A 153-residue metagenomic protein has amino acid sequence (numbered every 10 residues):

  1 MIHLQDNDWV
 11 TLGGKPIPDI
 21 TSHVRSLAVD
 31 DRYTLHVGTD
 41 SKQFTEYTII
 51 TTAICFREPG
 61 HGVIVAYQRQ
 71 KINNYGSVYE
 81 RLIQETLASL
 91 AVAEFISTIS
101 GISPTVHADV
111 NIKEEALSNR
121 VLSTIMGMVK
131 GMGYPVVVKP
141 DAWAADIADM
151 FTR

Functional and structural regions predicted by a protein language model:
M1-L35: Basic, amphipathic N-terminal segments that precede the first structured/catalytic domain
V37-G38, F44-I64: Acidic, metal-ligating active-site segments
E46-I50, E114-V121, A148-D149: A short acidic (Asp/Glu
I49, V136, D141-R153: C-terminal edge-of-domain segments
P59-G76: Electropositive, glycine- and tryptophan-enriched low-complexity nucleic-acid-binding patches
I72-T98: Acidic helix/loop or adjacent segment enriched in Glu/Asp that either coordinates divalent metal
G101-I112: Short glycine-rich, basic-tinged beta-strand/loop micro-motifs
I112-A142: Short, low-complexity, polybasic intrinsically disordered segments
